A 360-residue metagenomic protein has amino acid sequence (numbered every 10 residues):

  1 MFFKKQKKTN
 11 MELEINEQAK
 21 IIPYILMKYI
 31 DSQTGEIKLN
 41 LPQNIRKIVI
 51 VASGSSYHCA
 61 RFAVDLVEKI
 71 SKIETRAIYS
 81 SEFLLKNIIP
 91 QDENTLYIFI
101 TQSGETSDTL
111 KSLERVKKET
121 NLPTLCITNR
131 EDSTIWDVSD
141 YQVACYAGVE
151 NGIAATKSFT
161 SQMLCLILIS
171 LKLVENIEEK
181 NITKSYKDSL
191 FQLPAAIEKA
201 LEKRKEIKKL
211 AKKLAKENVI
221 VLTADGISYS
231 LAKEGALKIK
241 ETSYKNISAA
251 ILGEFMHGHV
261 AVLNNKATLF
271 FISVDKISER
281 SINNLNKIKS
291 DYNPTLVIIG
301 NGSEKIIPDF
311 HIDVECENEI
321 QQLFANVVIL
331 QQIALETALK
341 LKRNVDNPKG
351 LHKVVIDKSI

Functional and structural regions predicted by a protein language model:
M1-K5: Short, contiguous pre-domain boundary segments
Q6-V49, Y141-T268, S278, L341-I360: Active-site phosphate/pyrophosphate-binding segments
Q18, Q102, Q162, Q331-Q332: Glutamine-centric residue-chemistry signal
T34, P42-L193, D225, V260 (+2 more regions): Glycine-rich phosphate-binding loops that contact phosphosugars or nucleotide phosphates
D313-I360: Peripheral docking tails and interdomain loops at the edges of cofactor- or intermediate-handling domains
